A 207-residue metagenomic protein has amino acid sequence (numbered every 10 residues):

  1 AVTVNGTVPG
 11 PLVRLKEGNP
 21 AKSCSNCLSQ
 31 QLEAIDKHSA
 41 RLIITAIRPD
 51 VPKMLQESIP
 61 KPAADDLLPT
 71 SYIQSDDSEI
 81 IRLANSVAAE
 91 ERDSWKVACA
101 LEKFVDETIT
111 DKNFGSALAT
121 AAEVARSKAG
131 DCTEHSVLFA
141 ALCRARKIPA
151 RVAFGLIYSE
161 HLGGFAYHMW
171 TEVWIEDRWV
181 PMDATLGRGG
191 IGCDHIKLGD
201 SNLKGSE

Functional and structural regions predicted by a protein language model:
A1-K53: Intrinsically disordered, low-complexity N-terminal segments that are enriched in acidic
C24-C27, C99, C132, C143 (+1 more regions): Generic recognition of cysteine residues
S29-Q31, S86-E91, S127-K128, F139 (+2 more regions): Generic recognition of flexible, low-complexity loop/linker segments
A46-R48, F154-L156, L186: A mature extracytoplasmic/lumenal domain signature
L55-G130, L138, N202-K204: Secondary-structure boundary elements
S58-A63, K103, E107, Y158-E207: Active-site rim recognition segments
L101, A129-L156, T171-E172: Cysteine-centered nucleophilic/redox motifs
D111-F114, L118-A119, V152-L162: Catalytic cysteine-centered active-site loop
